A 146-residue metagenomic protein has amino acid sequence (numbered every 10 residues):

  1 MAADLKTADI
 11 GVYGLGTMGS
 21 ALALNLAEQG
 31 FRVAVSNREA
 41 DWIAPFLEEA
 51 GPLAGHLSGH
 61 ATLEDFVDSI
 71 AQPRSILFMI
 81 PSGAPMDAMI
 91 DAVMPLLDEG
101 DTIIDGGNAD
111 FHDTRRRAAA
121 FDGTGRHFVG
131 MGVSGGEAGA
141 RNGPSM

Functional and structural regions predicted by a protein language model:
A2-D68, Q72-R74, G100, V129 (+1 more regions): NAD(P)+-binding Rossmann beta1-loop-alpha1 motif at the extreme N-terminus of oxidoreductases
D65, S75, P85, R116: Residue-level recognition of oxygen-bearing side chains
L77-M79, D105: Redox-cofactor binding/interface segments in oxidoreductases and associated redox assembly factors
P81-A84, L97-G100: Glycine/proline-rich, positively charged, aromatic-decorated active-site loop/lid region on the catalytic face
M86-D91, A109-M146: Rossmann-fold dinucleotide-binding core
D98-D101, T124-R126: A short helix->loop->beta-strand "cap" motif at the edges of active sites that frequently abuts
